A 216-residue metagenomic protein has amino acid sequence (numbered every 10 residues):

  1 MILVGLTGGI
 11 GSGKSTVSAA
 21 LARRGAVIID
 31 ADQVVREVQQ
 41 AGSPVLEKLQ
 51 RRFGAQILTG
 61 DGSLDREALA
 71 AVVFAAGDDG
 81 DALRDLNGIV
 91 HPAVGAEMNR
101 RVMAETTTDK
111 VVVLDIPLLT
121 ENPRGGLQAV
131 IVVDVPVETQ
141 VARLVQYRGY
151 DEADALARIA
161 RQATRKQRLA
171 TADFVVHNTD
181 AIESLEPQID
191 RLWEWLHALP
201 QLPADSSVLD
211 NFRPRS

Functional and structural regions predicted by a protein language model:
M1-A26, D30-Q33: Walker A (P-loop) phosphate-binding motif
G9, R52, V72, I89 (+2 more regions): Amphipathic alpha-helical segments that mediate coupling or scaffolding at interfaces
A20, R24, L46-Q50, V137-V145 (+2 more regions): An amphipathic alpha-helix signature
V27, Q33, A129, D173-F174: Well-ordered beta-strand positions
Q33-K110: ATP-dependent small-molecule kinase phosphotransfer cores that center on conserved nucleotide phosphate-binding segments
Q33-R36, P136-E138, A157-R161, I182: Short, acidic/turn-prone active-site loops that include or flank metal/cofactor- and phosphate-binding residues
N99-Q146: ATP-dependent NMP and nucleoside kinases share a basic, alpha-helical "lid"
G125-G126, Q146, Y150-R215: Small-molecule kinase domains that catalyze NTP-dependent phosphoryl transfer to phosphate-bearing small molecules
